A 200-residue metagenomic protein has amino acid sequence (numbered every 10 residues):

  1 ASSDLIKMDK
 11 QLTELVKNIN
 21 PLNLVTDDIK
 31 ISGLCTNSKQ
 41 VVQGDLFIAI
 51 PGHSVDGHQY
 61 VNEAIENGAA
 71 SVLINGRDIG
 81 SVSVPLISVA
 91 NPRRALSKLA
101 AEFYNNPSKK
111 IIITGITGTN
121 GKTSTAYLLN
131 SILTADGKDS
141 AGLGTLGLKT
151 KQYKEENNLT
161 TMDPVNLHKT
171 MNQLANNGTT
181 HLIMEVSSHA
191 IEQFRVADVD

Functional and structural regions predicted by a protein language model:
A1-S2: Short, small-residue-biased leader/transition segments that mark boundaries at the very start of proteins
L5-K98, E102: N-terminal leader/targeting and accessory segments in enzymes
L96-D200: Phosphate-binding loop of NTP-binding sites
